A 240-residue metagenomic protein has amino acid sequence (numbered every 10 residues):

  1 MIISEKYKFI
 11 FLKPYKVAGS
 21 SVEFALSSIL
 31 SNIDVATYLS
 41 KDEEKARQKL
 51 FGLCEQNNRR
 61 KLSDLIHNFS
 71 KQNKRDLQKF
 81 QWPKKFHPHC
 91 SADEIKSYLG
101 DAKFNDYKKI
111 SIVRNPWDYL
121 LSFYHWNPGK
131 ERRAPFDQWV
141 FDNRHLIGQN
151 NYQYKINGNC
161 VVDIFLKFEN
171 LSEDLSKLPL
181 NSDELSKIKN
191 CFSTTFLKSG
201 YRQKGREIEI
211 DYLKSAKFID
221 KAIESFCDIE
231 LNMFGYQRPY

Functional and structural regions predicted by a protein language model:
M1-Y240: Membrane-interface amphipathic segments in extracytoplasmic regions
